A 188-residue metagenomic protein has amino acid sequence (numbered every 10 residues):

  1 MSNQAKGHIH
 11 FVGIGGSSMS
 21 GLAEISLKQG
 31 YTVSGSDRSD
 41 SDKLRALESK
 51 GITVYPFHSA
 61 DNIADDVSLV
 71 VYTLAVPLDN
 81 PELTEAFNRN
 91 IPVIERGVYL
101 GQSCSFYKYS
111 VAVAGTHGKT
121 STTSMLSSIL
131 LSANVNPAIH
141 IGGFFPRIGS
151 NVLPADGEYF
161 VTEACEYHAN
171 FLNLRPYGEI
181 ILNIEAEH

Functional and structural regions predicted by a protein language model:
M1-T53, D66-V70, N88-I91, S124: ATP-dependent carboxylate-amine ligase
Q4-A5, I25, E48, D61-I63 (+2 more regions): Phosphate-binding loop of NTP-binding sites
